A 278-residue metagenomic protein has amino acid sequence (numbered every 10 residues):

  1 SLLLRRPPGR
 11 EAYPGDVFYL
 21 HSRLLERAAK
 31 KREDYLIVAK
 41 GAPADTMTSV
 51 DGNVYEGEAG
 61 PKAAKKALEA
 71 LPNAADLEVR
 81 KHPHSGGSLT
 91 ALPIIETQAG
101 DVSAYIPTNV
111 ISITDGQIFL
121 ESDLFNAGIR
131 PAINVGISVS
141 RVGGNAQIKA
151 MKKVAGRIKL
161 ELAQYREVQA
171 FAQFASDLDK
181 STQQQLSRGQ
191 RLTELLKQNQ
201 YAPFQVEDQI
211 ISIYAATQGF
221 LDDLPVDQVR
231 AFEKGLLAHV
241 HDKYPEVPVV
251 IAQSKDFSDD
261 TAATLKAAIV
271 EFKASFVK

Functional and structural regions predicted by a protein language model:
L2-K278: Conserved catalytic/coupling modules of large nucleotide/cofactor-utilizing molecular machines
